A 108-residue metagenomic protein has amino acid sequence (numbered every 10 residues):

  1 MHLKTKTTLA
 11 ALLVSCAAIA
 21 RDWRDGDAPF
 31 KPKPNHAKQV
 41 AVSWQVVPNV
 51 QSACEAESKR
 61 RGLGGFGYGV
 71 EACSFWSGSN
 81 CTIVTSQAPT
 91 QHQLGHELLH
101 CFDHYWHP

Functional and structural regions predicted by a protein language model:
K4-A10: Sec-dependent signal peptide recognition, specifically the positively charged N-region followed immediately by
S15-A17: N-terminal signal peptide c-region/cleavage motif recognized by signal peptidases
R24-R60: Extracytoplasmic/periplasm-facing segments of secreted or lipoprotein envelope proteins
V50-G78: Catalytic zinc-binding patch centered on the HExxH motif and its immediate surroundings that defines zinc-dependent
W76, H92-Q93, F102-H104: Mature secreted bioactive peptide module from preproproteins
S79-L94: Short pre-active-site segment immediately N-terminal to the catalytic Zn-binding motif
L98-P108: Catalytic Zn2+-binding segment of zinc metalloproteases
